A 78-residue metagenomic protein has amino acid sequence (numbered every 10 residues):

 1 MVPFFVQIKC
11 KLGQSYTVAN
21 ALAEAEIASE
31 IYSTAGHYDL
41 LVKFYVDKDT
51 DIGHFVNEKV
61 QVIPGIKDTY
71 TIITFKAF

Functional and structural regions predicted by a protein language model:
M1-F78: A compositional/biophysical signature of low hydrophobicity enriched in polar/charged and small residues
